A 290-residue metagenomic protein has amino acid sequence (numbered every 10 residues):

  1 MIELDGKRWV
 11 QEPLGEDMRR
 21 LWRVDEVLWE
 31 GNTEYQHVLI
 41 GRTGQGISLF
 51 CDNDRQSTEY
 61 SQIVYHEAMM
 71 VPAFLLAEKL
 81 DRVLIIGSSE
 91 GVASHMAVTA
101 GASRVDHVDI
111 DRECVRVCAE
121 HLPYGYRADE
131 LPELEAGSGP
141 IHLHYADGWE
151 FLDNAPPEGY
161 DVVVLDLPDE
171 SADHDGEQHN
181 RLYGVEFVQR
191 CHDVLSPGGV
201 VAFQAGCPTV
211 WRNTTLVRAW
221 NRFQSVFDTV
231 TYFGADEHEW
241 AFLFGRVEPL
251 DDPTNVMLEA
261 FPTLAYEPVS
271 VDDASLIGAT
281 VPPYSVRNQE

Functional and structural regions predicted by a protein language model:
M1-S48, T229-E290: Soluble small-group transferase modules, centered on the S-adenosyl donor enzyme superfamily
I2-W9, S57-F203, T209-W220, H238: The AdoMet/dcAdoMet-binding core of the Class I SAM-like
I47-F50, T58: Short, solvent-exposed loop/turn elements at domain surfaces
H179, W220-T231: Conserved short secondary-structure elements within globular domains
A202-Q204, T231-Y232: Short catalytic-loop micro-motif centered on adjacent basic/acidic residues
